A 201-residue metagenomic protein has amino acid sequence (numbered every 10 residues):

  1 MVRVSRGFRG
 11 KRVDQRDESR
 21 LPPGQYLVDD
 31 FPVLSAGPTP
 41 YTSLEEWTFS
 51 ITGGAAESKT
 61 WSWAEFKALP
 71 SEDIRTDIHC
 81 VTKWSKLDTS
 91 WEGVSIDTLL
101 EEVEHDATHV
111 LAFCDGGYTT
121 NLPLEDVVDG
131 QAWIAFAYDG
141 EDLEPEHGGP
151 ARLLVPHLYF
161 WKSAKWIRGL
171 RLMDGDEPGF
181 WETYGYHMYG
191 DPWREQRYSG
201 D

Functional and structural regions predicted by a protein language model:
V2-D201: Structured, non-membrane catalytic/scaffold regions adjacent to prosthetic-group chemistry
